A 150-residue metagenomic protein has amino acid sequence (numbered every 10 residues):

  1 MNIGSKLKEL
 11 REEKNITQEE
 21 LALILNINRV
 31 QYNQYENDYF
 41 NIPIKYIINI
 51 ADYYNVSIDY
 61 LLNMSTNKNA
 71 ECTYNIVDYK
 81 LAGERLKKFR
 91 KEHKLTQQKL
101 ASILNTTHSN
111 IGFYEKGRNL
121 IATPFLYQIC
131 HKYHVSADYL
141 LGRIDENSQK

Functional and structural regions predicted by a protein language model:
M1-E13, N69-E92: A short, Lys/Arg-rich alpha-helix, primarily the initiator
E12, L23, D52, K91 (+2 more regions): Alpha-helical residues within the helix-turn-helix
N15-N33, K94-G112: Short alpha-helical DNA-recognition segment
E20, Q31, N41, S57-Y60 (+4 more regions): Residues in the helix-turn-helix
K45-Y60, P124-Y139: DNA major-groove recognition helix of helix-turn-helix/homeodomain DNA-binding modules
Y60-A70, Y139-Q149: Short amphipathic recognition helices of helix-turn-helix/homeodomain-type DNA-binding modules
